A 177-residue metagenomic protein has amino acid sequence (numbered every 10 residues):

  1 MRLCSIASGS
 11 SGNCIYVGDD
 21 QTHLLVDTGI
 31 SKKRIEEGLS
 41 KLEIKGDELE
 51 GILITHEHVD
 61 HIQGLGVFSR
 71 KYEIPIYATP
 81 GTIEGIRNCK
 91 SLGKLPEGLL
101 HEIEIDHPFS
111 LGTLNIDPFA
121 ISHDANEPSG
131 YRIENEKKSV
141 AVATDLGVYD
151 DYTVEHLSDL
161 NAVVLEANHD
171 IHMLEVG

Functional and structural regions predicted by a protein language model:
M1-L42, E127-D145: Conserved beta-strand hairpin/beta-sheet module of binuclear metal-dependent hydrolase folds, prominently
C4-C14, T55-L65, S69-R70, I116-P118: Structured catalytic core of nucleotide-sugar glycosyltransferases
V26-G29, L49-E57, I76-P80, A141-D145 (+1 more regions): Active-site neighborhood of phospho(di)ester-bond hydrolases with catalytic His/Asp-centered motifs
K33-A78: Active-site metal-binding motif and surrounding structural segment of the metallo-beta-lactamase
L49, E97, L160-N161: Short, well-ordered alpha-helix to beta-strand connector turns
P80-G130, E134-K137: Metallo-beta-lactamase
D151-G177: Cap/insert and terminal regions of metallo-dependent hydrolase folds
